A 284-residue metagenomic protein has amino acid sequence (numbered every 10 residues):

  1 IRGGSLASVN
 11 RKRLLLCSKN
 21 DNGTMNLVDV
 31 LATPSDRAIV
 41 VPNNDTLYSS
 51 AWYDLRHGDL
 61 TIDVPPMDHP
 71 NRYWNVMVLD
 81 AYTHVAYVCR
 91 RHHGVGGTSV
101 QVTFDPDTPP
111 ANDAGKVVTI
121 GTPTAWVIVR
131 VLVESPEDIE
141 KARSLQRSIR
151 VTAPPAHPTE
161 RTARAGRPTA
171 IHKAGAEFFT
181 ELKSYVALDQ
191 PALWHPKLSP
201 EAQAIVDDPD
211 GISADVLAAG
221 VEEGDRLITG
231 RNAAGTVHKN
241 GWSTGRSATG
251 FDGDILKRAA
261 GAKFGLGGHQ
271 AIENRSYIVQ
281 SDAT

Functional and structural regions predicted by a protein language model:
I1-T284: A compositional/structural signature for long, glycine/proline-rich flexible linkers and loops on extracytoplasmic
